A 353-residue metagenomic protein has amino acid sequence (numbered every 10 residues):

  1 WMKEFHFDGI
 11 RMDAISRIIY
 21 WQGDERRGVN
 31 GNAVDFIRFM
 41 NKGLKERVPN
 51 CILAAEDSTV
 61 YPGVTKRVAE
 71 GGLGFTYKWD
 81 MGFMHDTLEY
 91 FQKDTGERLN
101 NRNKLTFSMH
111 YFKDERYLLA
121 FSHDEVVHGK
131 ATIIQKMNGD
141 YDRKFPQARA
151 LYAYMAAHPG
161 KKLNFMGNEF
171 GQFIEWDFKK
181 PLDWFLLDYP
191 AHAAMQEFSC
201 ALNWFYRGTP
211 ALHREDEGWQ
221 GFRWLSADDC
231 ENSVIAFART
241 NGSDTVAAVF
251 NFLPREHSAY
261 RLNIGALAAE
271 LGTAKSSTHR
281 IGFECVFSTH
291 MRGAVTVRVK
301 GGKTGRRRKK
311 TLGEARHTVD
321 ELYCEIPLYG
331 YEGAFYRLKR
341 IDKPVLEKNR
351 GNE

Functional and structural regions predicted by a protein language model:
W1-M12: Substrate-binding cleft of carbohydrate-active enzyme catalytic domains
H6-D8, Y20-K179, R207-A211, E217-N263 (+1 more regions): Conserved alpha/beta catalytic core and glycan-binding cleft of carbohydrate-active enzymes
R143-F145, A156-N164, N168-E353: Carbohydrate-interacting/catalytic domains
